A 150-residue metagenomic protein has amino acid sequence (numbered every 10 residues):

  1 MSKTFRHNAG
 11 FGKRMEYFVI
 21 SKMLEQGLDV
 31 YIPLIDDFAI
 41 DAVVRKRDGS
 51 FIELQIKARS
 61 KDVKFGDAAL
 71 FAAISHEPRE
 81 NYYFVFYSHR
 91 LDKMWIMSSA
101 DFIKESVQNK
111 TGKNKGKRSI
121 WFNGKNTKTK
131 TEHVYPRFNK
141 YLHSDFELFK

Functional and structural regions predicted by a protein language model:
M1-F38, V43-K150: Mixed-charge (Asp/Glu-Lys/Arg
